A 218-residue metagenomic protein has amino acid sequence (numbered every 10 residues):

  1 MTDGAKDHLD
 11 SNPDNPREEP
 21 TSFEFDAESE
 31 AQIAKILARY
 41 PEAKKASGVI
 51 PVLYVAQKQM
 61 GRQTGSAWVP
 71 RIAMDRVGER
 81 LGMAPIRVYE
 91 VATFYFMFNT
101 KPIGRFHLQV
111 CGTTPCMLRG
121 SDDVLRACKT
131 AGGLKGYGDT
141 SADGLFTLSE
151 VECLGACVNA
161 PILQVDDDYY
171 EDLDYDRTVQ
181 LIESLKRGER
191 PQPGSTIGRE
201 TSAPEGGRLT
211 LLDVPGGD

Functional and structural regions predicted by a protein language model:
T2-D218: Signature of N-terminal electron-transfer/Fe-S-associated modules in redox systems
